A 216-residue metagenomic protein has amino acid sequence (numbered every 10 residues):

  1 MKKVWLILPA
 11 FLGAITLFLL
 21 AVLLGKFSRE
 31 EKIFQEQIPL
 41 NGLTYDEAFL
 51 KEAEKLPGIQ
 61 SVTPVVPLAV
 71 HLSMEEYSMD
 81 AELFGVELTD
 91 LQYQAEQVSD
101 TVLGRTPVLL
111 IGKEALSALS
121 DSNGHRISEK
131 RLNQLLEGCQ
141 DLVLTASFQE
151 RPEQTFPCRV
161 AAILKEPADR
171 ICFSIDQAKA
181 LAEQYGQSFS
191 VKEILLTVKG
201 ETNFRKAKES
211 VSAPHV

Functional and structural regions predicted by a protein language model:
M1-R29: N-terminal Sec/SRP start-transfer signal
K26-F49: Membrane-interface junction motifs in transport/secretion proteins
I33, F49, A53-S61, A69-E76 (+1 more regions): Basic-flanked hydrophobic alpha-helices used for secretion and membrane insertion
P64: Extended, charged/glycine-rich binding lobes that contact polyanionic ligands
